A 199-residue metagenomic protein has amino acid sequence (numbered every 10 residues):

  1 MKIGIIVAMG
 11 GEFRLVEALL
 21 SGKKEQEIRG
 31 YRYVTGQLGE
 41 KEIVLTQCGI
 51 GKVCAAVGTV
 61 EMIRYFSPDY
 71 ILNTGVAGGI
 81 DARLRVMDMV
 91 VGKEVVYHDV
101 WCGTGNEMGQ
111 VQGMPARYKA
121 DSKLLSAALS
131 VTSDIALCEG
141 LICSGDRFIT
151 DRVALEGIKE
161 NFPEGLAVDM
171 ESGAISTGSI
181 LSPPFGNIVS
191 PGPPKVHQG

Functional and structural regions predicted by a protein language model:
M1-F66: N-terminal short beta-loop-beta anion/metal-coordinating cradle
M9, G78, V95, S144-R147 (+2 more regions): Glycine-rich beta-alpha junction loops
L15-V16, A56, D81-L84, V100-W101 (+1 more regions): Short glycine-/acidic-enriched loop or helix-start segments at secondary-structure transitions that form or flank
S67-L72, S179: Proline-aspartate-enriched helix->loop->beta-strand connector
I80-P163, A167: Mid-sequence, gly/pro-rich, charge-dense loop/helix-turn segments that line enzyme active sites
I149-G199: A C-terminal functional module that forms or caps the active site or interfaces directly with catalytic machinery
